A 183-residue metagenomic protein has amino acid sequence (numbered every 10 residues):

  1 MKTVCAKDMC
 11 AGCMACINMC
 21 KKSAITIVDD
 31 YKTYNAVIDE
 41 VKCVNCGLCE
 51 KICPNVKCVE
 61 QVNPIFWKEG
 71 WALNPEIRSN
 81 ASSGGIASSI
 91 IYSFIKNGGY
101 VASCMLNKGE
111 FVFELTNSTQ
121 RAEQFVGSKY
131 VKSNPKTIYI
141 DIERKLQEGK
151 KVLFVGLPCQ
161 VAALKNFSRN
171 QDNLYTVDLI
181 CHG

Functional and structural regions predicted by a protein language model:
K2-V4, M9, A15-V37, G47-P64: Iron-sulfur cluster-binding cysteine motifs and their immediate structural context in ferredoxin-like electron-transfer
G12, K32-Y34, G84-G85, G99: Glycine-centered flexibility motif
G12, N45, L153-F154: Conserved SAM-binding loop
V41-K42: Short, charged amphipathic alpha-helical surface segments
P54, E60-G183: Iron-sulfur-associated redox domains of electron-transfer enzymes in respiratory and anaerobic energy metabolism
